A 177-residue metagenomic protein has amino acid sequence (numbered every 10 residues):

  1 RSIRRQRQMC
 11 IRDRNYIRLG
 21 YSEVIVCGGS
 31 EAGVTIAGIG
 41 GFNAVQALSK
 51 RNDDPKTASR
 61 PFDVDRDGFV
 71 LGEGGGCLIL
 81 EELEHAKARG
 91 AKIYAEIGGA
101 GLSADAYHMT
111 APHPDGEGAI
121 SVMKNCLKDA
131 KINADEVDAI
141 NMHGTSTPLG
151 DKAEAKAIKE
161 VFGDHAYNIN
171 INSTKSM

Functional and structural regions predicted by a protein language model:
R1-R7, I11: Single conserved hydrophobic/aromatic residue that forms the stacking wall/gate of nucleotide- or nucleobase-binding
R12-Y21: Alpha-helix C-terminal capping segments
D13, F42, I79, I97 (+3 more regions): Conserved small-residue
Y21-D67, A100-P114, M142-D151, N168-M177: Acyl-CoA/ACP chain-elongation machinery
D53-A130, D138-A139: Condensing-enzyme catalytic core mediating Claisen C-C bond formation in acyl metabolism
V122-M177: A beta-strand-loop signature enriched in Asp, Gly, Thr, and Trp that corresponds to the sialidase/neuraminidase Asp-box
